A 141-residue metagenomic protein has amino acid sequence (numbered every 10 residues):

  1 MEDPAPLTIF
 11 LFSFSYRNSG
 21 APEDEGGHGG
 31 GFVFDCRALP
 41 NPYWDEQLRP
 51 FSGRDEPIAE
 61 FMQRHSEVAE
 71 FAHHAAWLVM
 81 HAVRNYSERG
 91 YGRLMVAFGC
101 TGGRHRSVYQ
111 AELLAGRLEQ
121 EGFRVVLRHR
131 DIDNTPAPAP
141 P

Functional and structural regions predicted by a protein language model:
M1-G92, D133, P140: C-terminal accessory "lid"/substrate-recognition subdomains
F10, M95-A97, V126: A structural signal for isolated positions on well-ordered beta-strands in alpha/beta enzyme cores
S15, F98-C100, H129-D131: A general secondary-structure junction signal
H73, W77-M80, V108-E112, G116: A generic structural signal for well-ordered alpha-helical surface patches
V79, V83-S87, F98-R104, L118: Short leucine-rich amphipathic alpha-helical surface patches
G92-A115: Catalytic cysteine-centered active loop of the rhodanese-like fold, especially the PTP/DSP P-loop
A115-V125: Post-Walker A helix-loop "phosphate-sensing" segment adjacent to the P-loop in P-loop NTPases
F123-N134: Short beta-strand-centered segment that lines the nucleotide-binding/catalytic pocket of NTP-utilizing
